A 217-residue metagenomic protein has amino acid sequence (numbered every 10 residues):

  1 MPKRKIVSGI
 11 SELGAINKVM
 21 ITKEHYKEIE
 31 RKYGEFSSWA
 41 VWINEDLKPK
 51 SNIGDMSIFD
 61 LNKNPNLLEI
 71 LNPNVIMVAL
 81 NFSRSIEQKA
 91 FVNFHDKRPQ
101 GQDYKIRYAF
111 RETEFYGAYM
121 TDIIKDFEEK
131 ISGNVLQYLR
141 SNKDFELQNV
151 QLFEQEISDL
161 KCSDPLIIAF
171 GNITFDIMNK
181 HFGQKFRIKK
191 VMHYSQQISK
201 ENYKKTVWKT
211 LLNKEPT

Functional and structural regions predicted by a protein language model:
P2-L166: A polyanion-binding, active-site-adjacent surface
F110-A118, C162-S163, G183-K189, N213-T217: Structural alpha-beta junctions
I173-F175: Alpha-helix capping/helix-boundary segments
Q184-P216: Short, flexible loop segments at boundaries between secondary-structure elements
